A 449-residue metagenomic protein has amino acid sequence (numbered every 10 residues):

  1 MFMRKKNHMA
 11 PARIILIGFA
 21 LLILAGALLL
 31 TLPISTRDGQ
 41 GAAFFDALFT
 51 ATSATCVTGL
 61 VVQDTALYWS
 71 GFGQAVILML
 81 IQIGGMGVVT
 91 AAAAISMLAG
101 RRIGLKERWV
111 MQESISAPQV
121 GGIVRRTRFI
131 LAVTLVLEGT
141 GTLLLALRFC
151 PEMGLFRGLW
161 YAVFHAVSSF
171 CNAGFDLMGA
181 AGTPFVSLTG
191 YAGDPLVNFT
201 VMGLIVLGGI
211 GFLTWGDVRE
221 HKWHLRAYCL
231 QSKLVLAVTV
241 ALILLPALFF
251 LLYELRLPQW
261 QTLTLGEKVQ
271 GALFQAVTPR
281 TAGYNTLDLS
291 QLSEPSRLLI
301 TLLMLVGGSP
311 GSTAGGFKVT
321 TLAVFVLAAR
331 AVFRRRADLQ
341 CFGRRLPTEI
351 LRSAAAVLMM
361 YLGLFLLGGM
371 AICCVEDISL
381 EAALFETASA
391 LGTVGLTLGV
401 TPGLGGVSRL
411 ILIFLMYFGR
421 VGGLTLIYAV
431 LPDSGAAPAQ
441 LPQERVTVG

Functional and structural regions predicted by a protein language model:
M1-G449: Membrane-proximal intracellular helices of multi-pass ion channels
